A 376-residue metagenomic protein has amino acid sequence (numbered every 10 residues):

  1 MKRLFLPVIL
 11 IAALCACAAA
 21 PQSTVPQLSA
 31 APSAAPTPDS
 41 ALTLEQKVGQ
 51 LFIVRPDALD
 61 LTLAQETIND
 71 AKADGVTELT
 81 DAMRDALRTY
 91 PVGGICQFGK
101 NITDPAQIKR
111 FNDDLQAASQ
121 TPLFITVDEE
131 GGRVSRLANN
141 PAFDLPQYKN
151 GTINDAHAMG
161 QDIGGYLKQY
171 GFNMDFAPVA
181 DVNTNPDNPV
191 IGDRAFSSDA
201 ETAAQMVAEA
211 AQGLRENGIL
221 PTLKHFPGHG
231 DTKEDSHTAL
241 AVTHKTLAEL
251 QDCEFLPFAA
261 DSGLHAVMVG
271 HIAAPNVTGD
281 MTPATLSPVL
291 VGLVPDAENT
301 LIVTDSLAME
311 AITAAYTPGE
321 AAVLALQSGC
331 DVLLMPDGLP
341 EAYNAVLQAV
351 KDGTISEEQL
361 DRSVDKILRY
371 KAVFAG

Functional and structural regions predicted by a protein language model:
M1-V8: Positively charged n-region of N-terminal signal peptides that target proteins for export
A13-A16: C-terminal motif of bacterial Sec signal peptides marking the signal peptidase cleavage site
A18-P21, V25-I125, V134-R136: N-terminal hydrophobic targeting/anchoring segments and the immediately downstream early-domain regions of hydrolases
T43, T67-D74, L79, T103-S119 (+5 more regions): Second-shell residues forming the walls of enzyme active-site clefts
K47, P91, G171-N173, G263 (+1 more regions): Short loop/turn motifs at secondary-structure junctions
G49-P56, G93-Q97, L123-E129, M174-P178 (+5 more regions): Hydrophobic faces of well-ordered beta-strands that scaffold small-molecule active sites in alpha/beta enzyme cores
P146-R215: A substrate-binding/cap region within the structured catalytic cores of diverse enzymes
K351-G376: Mid-to-C-terminal alpha-helical segments outside catalytic/metal-binding sites
